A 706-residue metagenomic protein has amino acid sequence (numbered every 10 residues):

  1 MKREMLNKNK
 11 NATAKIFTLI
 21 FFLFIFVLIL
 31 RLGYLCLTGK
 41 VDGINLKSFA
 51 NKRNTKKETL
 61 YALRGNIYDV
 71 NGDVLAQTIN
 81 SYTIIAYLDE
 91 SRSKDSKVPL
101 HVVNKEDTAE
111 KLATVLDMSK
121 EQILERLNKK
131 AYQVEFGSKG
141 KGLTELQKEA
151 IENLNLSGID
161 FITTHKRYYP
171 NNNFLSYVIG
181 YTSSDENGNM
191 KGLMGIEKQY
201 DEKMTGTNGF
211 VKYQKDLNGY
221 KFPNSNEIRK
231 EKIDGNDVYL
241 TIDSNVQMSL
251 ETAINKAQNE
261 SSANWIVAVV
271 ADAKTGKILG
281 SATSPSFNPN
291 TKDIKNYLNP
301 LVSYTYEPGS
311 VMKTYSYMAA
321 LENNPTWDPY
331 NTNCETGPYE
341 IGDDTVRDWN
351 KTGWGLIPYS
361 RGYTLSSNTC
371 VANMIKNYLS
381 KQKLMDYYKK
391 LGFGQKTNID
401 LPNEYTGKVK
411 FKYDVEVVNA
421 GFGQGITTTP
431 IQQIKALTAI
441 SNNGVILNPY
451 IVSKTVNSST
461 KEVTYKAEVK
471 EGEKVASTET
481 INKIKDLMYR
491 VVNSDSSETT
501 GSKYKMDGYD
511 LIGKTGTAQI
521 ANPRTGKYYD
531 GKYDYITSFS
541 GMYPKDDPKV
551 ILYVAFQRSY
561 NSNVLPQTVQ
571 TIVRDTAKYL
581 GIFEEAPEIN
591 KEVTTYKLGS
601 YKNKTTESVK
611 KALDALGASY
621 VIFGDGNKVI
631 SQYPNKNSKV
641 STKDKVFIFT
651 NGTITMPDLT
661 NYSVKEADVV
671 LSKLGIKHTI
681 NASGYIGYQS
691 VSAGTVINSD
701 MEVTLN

Functional and structural regions predicted by a protein language model:
M1-N290, K383-K390, A555, S562-A577 (+3 more regions): Periplasmic/cell-envelope proteins involved in peptidoglycan metabolism and beta-lactam response
R53-K56, L88-H101, A109-L112, Y132-G140 (+12 more regions): Second-shell loop/turn segments in exported
L60-L63, V70, I79-S81, L156 (+17 more regions): Extracytoplasmic
A62, P99-E106, K141-E145, M190 (+15 more regions): Soluble non-cytosolic domains of exported or imported proteins
R64, K105-A109, A113, K148 (+20 more regions): Extracytoplasmic/secreted envelope proteins and their assembly/folding machinery, especially bacterial periplasmic
V74-A76, D216-E227, I266-G309, Y315-V554: Beta-lactam-recognizing serine transpeptidase/beta-lactamase-like catalytic domain environment
Q122-A131, A263-T275, N333-T336, L401-Y405 (+4 more regions): Acidic/histidine-enriched alpha-helical segments
G508, V554-N706: Ligand-recognition elements built from short beta-strands and adjacent flexible loops
